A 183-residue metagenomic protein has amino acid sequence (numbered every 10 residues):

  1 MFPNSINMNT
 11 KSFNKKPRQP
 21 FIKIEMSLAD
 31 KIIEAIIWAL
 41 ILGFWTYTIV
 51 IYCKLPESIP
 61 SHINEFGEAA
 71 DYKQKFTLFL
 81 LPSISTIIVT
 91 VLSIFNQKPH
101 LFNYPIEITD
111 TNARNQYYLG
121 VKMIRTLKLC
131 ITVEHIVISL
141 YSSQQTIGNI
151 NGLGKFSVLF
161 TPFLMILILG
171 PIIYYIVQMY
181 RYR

Functional and structural regions predicted by a protein language model:
N9, I51-Y52, I88-E107, Y174-Y182: Membrane-water interface of transmembrane alpha-helices
K23, E107-V121: Short membrane-interface loop/juxtamembrane segments of multi-pass integral membrane proteins
I24-L40, L78-F79, V121-K122: Alpha-helical transmembrane segments and their helix-start/interface "positive-inside/aromatic belt" motifs in integral
I33-I37, V91-F95, V121-V133: Select subsegments of transmembrane alpha-helices in polytopic membrane proteins, especially boundary-proximal
I37-A39, K73-V91, F160-L167: Alpha-helical transmembrane segments
T46-Y47, L129-G148: Alpha-helical transmembrane segments and their membrane-interface junctions in multi-pass membrane proteins
T48-F79: Active-site and channel-lining beta-strand-loop segments that bind or position nucleotide-derived/phosphorylated
F79, V137-S142, L153-R183: Alpha-helical transmembrane segments and their immediate juxtamembrane interface regions
